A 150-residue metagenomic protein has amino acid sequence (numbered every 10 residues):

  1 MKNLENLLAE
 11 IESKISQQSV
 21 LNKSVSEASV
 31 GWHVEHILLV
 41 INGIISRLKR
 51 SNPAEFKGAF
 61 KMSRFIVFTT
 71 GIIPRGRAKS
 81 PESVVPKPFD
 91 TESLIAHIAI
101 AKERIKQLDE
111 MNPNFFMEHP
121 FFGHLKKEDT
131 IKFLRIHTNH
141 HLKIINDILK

Functional and structural regions predicted by a protein language model:
M1-E5, E27-V34, K87-I95, E128-I131: Amphipathic, non-membrane alpha-helical segments in soluble helical-bundle scaffolds
K2, S46-A96: Short, helix-capping/interhelical loops that line the mouth of catalytic, cofactor-, or ligand-binding pockets
N3-V30: Charge-rich, low-complexity N-terminal segments
Q18, R77-V85, M117-F121: A short small-residue
V20-T69, P113-K150: Short, contiguous alpha-helical
L108: Substrate/cofactor-recognition hotspot
